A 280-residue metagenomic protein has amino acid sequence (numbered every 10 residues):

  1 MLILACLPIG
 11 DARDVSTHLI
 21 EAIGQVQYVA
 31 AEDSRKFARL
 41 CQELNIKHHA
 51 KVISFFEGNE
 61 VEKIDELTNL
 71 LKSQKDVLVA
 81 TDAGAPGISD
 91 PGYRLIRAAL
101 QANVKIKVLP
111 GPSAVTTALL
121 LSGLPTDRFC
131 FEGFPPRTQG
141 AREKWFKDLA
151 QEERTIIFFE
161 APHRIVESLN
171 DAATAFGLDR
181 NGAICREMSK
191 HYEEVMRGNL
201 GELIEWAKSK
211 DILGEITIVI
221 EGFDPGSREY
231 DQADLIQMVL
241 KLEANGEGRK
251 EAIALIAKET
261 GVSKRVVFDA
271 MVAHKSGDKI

Functional and structural regions predicted by a protein language model:
M1-E57: Glycine-rich, flexible N-terminal cofactor/catalytic loop recognition
L2, D76, T155, P162-I280: A contiguous loop/helix-start segment that scaffolds small-molecule binding in enzyme catalytic cores
I23-V29, N103-K107, T155-I156: Short active-site oxyanion
A31, V108-G111, F158, I184: General beta-strand structural signal in soluble alpha/beta enzymes
R35-F37, G84-A85, A114, R164 (+1 more regions): Alpha-helix capping/helix-boundary segments
S54-V61, P135-P136: Conserved helicase motor
K72-P136: Short glycine-cluster motifs
F129-Q151: A short, charged helix-loop
